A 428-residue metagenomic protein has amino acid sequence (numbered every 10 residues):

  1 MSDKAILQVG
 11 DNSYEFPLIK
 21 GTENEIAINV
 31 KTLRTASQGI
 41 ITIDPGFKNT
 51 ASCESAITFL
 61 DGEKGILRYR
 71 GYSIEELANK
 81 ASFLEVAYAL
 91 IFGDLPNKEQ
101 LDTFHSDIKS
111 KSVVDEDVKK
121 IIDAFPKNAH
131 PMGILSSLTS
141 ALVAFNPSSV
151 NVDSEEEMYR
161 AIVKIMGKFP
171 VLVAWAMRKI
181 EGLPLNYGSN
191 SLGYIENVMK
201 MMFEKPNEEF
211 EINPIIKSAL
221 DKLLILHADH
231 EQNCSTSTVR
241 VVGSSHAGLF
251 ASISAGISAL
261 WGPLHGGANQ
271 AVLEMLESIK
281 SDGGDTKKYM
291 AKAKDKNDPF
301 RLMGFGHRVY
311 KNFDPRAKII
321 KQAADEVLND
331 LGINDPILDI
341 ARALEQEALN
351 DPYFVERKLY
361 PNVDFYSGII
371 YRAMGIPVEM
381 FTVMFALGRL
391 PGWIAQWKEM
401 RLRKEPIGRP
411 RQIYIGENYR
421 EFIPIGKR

Functional and structural regions predicted by a protein language model:
M1-R428: Non-transmembrane, aqueous-exposed alpha-helical and coiled segments at domain scale
